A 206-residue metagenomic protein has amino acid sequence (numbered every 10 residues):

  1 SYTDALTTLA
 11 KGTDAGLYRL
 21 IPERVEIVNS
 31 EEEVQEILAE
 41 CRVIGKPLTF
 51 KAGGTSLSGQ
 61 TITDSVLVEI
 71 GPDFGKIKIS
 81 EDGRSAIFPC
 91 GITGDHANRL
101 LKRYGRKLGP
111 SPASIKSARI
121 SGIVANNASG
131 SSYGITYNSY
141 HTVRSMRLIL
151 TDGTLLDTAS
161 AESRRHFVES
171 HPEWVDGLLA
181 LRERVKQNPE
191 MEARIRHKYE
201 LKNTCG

Functional and structural regions predicted by a protein language model:
S1-V43, G53-S85, A113, A161: N-terminal flexible segment immediately upstream of the FAD-binding catalytic core in FAD-dependent oxidoreductases
P47-T49, K107: Residues at or immediately flanking beta-strands
F50-A52, C90: Active-site proximal loops enriched in glycine and acidic residues that flank catalytic Cys/His/Asp and coordinate
K76-I79, A86-C90, G94-G206: FAD-binding subdomain of flavoenzyme oxidoreductases
